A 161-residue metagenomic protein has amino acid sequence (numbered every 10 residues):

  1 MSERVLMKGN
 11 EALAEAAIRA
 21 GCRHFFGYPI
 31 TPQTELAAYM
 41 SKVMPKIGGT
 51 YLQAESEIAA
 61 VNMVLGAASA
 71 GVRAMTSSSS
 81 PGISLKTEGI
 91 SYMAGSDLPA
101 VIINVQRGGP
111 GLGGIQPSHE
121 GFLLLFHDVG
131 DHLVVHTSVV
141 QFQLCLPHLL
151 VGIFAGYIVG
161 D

Functional and structural regions predicted by a protein language model:
M1-L125: Thiamine diphosphate
D128-D161: N-terminal low-complexity segments that are often proline-rich with Ser/Thr-Pro
